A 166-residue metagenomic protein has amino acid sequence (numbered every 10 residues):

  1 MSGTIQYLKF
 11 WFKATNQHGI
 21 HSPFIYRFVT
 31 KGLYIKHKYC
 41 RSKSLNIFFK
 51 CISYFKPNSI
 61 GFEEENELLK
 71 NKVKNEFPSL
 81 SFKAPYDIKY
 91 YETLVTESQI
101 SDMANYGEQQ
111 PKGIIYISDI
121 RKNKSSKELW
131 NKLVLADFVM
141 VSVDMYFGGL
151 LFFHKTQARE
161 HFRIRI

Functional and structural regions predicted by a protein language model:
M1-Q110, R121-I166: A short alpha-helical cap/connector motif
K112-I114: Short glycine-centered segments of the SAM/dcSAM-binding site in methyltransferase folds
I117-D119: Hydrophobic alpha-helical membrane segments
